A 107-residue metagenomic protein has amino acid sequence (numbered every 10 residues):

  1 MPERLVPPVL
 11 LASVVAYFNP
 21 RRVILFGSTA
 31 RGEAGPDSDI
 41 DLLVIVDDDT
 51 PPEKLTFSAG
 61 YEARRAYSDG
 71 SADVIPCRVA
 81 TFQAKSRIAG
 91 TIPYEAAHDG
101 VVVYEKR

Functional and structural regions predicted by a protein language model:
M1-R22, A30-P36, V46-R107: Catalytic core of pol beta-like nucleotidyltransferases
D41-I45: Short beta-strand->loop micro-motif that forms the acidic, two-metal-ion catalytic signature in nucleotide-processing
